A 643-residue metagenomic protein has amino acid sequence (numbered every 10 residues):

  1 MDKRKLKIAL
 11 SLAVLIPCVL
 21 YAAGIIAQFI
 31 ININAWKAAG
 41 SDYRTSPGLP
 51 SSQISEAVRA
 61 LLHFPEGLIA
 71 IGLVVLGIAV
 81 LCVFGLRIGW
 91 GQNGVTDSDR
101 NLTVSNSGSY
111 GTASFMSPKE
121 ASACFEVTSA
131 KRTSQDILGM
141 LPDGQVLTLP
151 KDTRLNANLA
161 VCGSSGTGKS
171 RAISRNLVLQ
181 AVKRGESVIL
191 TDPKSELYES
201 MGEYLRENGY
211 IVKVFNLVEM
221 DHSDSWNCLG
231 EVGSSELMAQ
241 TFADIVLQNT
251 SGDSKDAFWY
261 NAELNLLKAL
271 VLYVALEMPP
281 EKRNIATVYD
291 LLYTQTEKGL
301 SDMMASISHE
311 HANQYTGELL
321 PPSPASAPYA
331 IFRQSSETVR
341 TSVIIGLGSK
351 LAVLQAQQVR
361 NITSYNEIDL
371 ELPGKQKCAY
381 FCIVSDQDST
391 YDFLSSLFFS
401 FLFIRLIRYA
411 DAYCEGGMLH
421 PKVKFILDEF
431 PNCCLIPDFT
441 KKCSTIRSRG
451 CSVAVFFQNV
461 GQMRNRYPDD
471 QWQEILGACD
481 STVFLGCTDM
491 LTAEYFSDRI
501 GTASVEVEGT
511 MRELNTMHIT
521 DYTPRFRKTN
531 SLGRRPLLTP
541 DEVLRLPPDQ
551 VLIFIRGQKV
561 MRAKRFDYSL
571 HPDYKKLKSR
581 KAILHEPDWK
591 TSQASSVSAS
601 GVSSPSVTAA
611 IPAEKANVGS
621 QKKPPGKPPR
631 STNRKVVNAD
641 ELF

Functional and structural regions predicted by a protein language model:
M1-T167, R171-L177, R184, R527-S531 (+2 more regions): Basic- and hydrophobic-enriched, low-structure N-terminal and domain-boundary segments that flank ATP-binding catalytic
W36, W90, W226, W259 (+7 more regions): A residue-identity detector for tryptophan
A38, A60-H63, Q92, C228 (+3 more regions): Intrinsic disorder/low-complexity segments enriched in polar/charged and small flexible residues
R100-T103, S364-D369, L419-P421, E513-H518: A glycine-rich phosphate-binding loop feature that marks nucleotide/adenosyl-phosphate handling sites
V104-S107, A123-L147, L319-T338, V505-M511 (+1 more regions): N-terminal short leaders/motifs
F125-G139, T250-D256, Y315, E415 (+1 more regions): Low-complexity, polar-biased intrinsically disordered regions enriched in Pro/Ser/Thr/Gly
L141-D143, P150-C451, R466-Y467, D541-R565 (+1 more regions): P-loop NTPase motor domains
C443-T445, R449-L552, N638: Conserved ATP-driven motor cores of ASCE-family P-loop NTPases powering translocation/secretion/packaging/pilus
